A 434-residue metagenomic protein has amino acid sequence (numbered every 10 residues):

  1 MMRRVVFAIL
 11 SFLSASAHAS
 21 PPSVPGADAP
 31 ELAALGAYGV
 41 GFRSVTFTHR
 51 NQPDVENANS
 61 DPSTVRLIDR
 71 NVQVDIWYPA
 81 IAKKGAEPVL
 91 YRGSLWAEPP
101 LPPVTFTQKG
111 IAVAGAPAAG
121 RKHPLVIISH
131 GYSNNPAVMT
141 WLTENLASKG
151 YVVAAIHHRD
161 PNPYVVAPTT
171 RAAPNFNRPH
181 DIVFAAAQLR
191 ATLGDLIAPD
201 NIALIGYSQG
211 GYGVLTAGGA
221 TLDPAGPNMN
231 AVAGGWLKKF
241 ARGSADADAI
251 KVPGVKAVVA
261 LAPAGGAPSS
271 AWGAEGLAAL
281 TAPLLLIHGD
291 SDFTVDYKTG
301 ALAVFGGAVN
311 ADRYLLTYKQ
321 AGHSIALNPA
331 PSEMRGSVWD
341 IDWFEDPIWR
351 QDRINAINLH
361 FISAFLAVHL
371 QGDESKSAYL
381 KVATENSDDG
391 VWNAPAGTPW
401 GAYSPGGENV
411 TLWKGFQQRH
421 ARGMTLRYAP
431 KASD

Functional and structural regions predicted by a protein language model:
S20-V126: Domain-level recognition of soluble alpha/beta enzyme cores, biased toward histidine phosphatases/phosphomutases
S23, A27, A311, Q320-H323 (+1 more regions): Alpha/beta-hydrolase-fold serine-hydrolase catalytic core, especially in secreted/extracellular enzymes
K109-V165, A267-P268, F293-Y297: Short substrate-entry loop that stabilizes the transition state in hydrolases
H130, G206-S208: Conserved alpha/beta-hydrolase "nucleophile elbow" surrounding the catalytic nucleophile
V138, N145, R171-D200, Y212-G218 (+1 more regions): Alpha/beta-hydrolase active-site loop
N201-A203, V259: Residue in the alpha/beta-hydrolase core beta-strand immediately N-terminal to the catalytic nucleophile
W272-G273, D296-G306: Short alpha-helix in the alpha/beta-hydrolase fold that links the catalytic acid
L280, L286-H288: Short beta-strand/loop motif that positions the catalytic acidic residue of the alpha/beta-hydrolase fold
